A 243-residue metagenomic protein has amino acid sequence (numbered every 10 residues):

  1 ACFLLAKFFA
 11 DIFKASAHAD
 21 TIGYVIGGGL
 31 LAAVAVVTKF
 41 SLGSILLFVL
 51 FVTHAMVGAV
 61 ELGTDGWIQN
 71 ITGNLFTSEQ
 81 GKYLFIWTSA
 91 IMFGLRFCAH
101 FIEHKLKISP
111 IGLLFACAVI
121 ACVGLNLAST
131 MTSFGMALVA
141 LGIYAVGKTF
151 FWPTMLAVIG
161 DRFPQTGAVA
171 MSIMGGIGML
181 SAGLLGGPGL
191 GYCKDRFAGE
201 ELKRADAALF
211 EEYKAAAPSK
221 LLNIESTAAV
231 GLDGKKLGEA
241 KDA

Functional and structural regions predicted by a protein language model:
C2-H18, K39-G94, G183-R196: Extracytoplasmic gate region of multi-pass secondary transporters
A55, G135-F151: Hydrophobic core of transmembrane alpha-helices in multi-pass small-molecule transporters, especially MFS/SLC-type
L62, A145-P153, M179, G183: Small-residue-rich segments within alpha-helical transmembrane domains of MFS-like 12-TM solute carriers
T64-I68, T149-F163, A170: Intracellular juxtamembrane helix-capping segments at the cytosolic ends of symmetry-related transmembrane helices
L95-P110: Helix-to-loop junctions at the C-terminal end of transmembrane segments in multipass secondary transporters
G112-L127, G135: Structural signature of the two symmetry-related core transmembrane helices
Q165-A198: A late C-terminal transmembrane helix in Major Facilitator Superfamily
P188-A243: Low-complexity, proline/glycine-enriched hydrophobic segments characteristic of transmembrane helices
